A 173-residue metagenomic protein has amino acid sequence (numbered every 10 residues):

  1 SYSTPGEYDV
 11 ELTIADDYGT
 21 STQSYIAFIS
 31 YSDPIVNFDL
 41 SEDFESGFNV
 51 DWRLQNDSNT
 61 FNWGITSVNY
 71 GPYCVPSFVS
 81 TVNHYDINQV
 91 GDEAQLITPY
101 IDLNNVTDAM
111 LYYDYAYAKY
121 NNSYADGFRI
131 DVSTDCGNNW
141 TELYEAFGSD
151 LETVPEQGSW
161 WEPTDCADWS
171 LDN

Functional and structural regions predicted by a protein language model:
S1-L40: Extracellular/lumenal mature domains of secreted and surface-exposed proteins
E7-E11, M110, G127: Short, conserved beta-strand segments of beta-strand-rich sandwich/propeller modules, principally
N37-D92, E145-D172: Extracellular glycan-recognition surfaces and repeat-rich motifs
N88-N104: Short beta-strands within extracellular/lumenal beta-sheet-rich domains
L103-T107, Y117-A125: Extended, low-complexity, turn-rich repeat/linker tracts enriched in Gly/Pro/Ser/Thr and Asp/Glu that occur
S133-T134: Conserved Ser/Thr-centered positions that define the repeating blades of beta-propeller domains
N138-Y144: Surface-exposed loop/edge segments in extracytoplasmic proteins
